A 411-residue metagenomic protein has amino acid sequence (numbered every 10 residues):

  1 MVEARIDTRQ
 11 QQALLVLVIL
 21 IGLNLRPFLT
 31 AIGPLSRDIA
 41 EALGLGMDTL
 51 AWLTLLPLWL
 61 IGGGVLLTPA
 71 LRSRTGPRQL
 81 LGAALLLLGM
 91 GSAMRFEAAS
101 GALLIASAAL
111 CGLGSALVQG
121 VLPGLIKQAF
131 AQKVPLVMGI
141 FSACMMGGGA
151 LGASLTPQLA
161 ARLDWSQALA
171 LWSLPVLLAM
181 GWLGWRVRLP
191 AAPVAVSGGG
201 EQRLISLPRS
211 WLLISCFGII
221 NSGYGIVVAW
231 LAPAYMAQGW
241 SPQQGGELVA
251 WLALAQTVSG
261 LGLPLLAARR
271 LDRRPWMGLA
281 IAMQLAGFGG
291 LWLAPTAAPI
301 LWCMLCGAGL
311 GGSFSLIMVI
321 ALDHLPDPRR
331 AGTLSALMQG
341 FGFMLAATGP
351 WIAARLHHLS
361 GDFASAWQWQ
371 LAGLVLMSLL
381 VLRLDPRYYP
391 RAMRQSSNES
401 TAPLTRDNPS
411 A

Functional and structural regions predicted by a protein language model:
I32-G33, P208-A250, L254-G260: Extracytoplasmic gate region of multi-pass secondary transporters
G44, G76, E97-A102, A131 (+2 more regions): Helix-breaking motifs and short loop linkers at transmembrane-helix boundaries and internal kinks in secondary membrane
G63-A102: Conserved MFS/SLC helix-loop-helix module at the cytosolic interface between two early adjacent transmembrane helices
G64-G76, S259-D272: Helix-to-loop junctions at the C-terminal end of transmembrane segments in multipass secondary transporters
S107-A143: Cytoplasmic helix-loop-helix junction between adjacent transmembrane helices in 12-TM secondary transporters
L117-F130, G312-P326: Intracellular juxtamembrane helix-capping segments at the cytosolic ends of symmetry-related transmembrane helices
Q132-K133, G139-R188: Helix-loop-helix hairpin linking two adjacent transmembrane segments in secondary transporters
P328-F363, Q370: A late C-terminal transmembrane helix in Major Facilitator Superfamily
